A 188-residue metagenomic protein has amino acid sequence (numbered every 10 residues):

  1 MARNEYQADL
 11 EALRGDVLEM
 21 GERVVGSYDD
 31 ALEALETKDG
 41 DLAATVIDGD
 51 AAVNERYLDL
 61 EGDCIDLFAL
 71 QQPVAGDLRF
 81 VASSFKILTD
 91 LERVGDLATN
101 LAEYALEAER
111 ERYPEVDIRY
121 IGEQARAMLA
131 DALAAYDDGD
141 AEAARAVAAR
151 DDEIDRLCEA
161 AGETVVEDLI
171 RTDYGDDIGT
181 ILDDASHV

Functional and structural regions predicted by a protein language model:
M1-V188: Cytosolic, long alpha-helical scaffolding segments
